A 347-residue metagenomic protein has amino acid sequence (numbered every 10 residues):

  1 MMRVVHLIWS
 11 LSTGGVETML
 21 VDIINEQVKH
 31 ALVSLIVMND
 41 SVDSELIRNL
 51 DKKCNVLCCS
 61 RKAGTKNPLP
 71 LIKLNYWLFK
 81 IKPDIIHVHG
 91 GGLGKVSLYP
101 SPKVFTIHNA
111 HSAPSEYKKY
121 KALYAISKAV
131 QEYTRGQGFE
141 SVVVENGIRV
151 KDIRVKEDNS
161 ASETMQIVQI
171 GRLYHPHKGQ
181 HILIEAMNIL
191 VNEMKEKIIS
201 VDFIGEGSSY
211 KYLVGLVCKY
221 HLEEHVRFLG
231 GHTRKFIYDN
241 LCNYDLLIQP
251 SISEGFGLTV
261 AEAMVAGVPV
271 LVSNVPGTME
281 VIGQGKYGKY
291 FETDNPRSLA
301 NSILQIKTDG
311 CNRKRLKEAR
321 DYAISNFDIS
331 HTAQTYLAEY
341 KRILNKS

Functional and structural regions predicted by a protein language model:
H6-L69, G207-Y210, N274: N-terminal strand-loop element at the rim of the active site of nucleotide-sugar-dependent glycosyltransferases
G14-D22, M165, Y174-N192, S208-V214: A conserved mid-protein helix/loop that constitutes part of the nucleotide-sugar donor-binding site
L78, G231-H232, D239-Y244: Short alpha-helical donor nucleotide-sugar binding micro-motif in glycosyltransferases
A129, G147: Carbohydrate-associated surface elements
V214-H232: Nucleotide-activated donor-binding/catalytic signature segment of Leloir-type glycosyltransferases, i.e., the conserved
I252: Aromatic "clamp/platform" in nucleotide-sugar-dependent glycosyltransferases that forms part of the donor/acceptor
P269-V272: Short hydrophobic beta-strand element within catalytic cores of glycosyltransferases and related nucleotide-activated
Q284-P296, Q305-G310: Conserved acidic donor-binding segment of nucleotide-sugar-dependent glycosyltransferases
